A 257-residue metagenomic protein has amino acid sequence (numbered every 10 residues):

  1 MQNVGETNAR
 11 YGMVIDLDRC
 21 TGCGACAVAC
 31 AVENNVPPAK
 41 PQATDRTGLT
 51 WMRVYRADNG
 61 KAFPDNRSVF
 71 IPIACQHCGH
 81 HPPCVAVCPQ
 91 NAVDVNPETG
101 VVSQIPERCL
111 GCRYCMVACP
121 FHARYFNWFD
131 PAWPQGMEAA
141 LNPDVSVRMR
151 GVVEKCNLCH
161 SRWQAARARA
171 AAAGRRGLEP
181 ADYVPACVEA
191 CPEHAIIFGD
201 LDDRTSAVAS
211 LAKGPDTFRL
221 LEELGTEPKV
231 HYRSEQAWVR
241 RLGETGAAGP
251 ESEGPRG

Functional and structural regions predicted by a protein language model:
M1-G257: Non-ligating segments of multi-cofactor redox enzymes
